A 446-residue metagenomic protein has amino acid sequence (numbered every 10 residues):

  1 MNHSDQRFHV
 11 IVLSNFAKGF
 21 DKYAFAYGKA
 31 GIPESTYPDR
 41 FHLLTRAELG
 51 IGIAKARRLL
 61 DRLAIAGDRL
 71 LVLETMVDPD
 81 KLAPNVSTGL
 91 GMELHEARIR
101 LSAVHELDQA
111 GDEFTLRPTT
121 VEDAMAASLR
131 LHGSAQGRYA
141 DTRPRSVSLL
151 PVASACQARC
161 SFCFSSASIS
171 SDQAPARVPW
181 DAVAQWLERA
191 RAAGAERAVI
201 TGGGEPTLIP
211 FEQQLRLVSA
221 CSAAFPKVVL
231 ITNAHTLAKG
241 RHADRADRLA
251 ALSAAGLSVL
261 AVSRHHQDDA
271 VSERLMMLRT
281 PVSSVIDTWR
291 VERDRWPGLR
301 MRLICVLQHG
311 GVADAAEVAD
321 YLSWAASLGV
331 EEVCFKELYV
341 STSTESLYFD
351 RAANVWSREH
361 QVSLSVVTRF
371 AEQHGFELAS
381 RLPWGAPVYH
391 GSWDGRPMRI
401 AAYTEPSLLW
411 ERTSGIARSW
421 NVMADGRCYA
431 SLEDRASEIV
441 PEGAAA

Functional and structural regions predicted by a protein language model:
N2-A24, E34-A47, I51-R57, D61-I65 (+4 more regions): Radical SAM enzyme core and accessory elements
N15-A24, E48-I51, M76-A83, G204-T207 (+4 more regions): Short acidic, S/G/P-rich loop/turn micro-motifs used as interaction or catalytic elements
K22-G31, D123, L129-A182, A193: Canonical Radical SAM [4Fe-4S] cluster-binding loop centered on the CxxxCxxC motif and its immediate flanking residues
Y23-P33, K81-I99, R248, V366-F370: Short, aromatic/basic amphipathic alpha-helical patches
L60, L187-R189, D244-G256, A319-G329: Short amphipathic alpha-helices and their capping/turn segments at secondary-structure boundaries
V147-S148, S166-W180, A193-I209, S222-D244 (+3 more regions): Core AdoMet radical
F211-L217, K239-L252, A313-Y321: Distinct, well-ordered alpha-helical segments
A270-S283, D294-E411: Radical SAM enzyme [4Fe-4S]-AdoMet core and its adjacent flexible, acidic and glycine-rich loops/tails across
